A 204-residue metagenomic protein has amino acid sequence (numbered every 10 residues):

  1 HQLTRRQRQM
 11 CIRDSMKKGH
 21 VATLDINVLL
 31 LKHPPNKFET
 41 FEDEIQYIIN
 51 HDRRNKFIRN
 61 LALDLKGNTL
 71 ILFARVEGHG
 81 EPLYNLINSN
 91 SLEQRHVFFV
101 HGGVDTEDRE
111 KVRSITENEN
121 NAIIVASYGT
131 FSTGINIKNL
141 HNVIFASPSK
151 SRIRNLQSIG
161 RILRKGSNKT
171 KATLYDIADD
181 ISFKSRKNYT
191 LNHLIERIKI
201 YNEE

Functional and structural regions predicted by a protein language model:
H1-I12: Single conserved hydrophobic/aromatic residue that forms the stacking wall/gate of nucleotide- or nucleobase-binding
Q9, L29, V100: Hydrophobic residues at beta-strand termini and immediately following loops that shape nucleotide-binding pockets
R13-N27, E204: Conserved coupling/interface region of RecA-like P-loop/ASCE motor cores
N36-A74, G78-S89: Conserved interdomain hinge at the start of the Helicase C-terminal
I45-H51, F99-G103, N121: Short, flexible loop segments at the rims of nucleotide/cofactor-binding pockets, characterized by
G67-N68, R95-H96, N120-A122: Short coil/turn segments at beta-strand junctions that form active-site/ligand-binding loops
L70, N88-E110: Conserved RecA-like helicase motor-core motifs
G102-I200: Conserved RecA-like P-loop NTPase helicase motor core
